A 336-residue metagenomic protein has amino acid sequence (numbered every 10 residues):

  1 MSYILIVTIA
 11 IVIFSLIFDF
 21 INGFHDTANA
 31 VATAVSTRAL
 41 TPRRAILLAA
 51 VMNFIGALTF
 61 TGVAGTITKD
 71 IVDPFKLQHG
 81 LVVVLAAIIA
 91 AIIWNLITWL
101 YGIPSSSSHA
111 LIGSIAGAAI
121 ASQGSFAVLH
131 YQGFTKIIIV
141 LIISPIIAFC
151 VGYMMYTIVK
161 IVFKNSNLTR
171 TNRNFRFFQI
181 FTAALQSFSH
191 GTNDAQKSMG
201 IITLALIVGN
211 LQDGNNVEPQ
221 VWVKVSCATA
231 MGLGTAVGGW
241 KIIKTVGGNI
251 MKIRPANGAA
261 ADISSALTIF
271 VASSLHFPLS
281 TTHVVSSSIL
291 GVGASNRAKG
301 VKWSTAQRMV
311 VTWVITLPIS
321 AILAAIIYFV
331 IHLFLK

Functional and structural regions predicted by a protein language model:
M1-K336: Alpha-helical transmembrane segments and immediately membrane-proximal extracytoplasmic
